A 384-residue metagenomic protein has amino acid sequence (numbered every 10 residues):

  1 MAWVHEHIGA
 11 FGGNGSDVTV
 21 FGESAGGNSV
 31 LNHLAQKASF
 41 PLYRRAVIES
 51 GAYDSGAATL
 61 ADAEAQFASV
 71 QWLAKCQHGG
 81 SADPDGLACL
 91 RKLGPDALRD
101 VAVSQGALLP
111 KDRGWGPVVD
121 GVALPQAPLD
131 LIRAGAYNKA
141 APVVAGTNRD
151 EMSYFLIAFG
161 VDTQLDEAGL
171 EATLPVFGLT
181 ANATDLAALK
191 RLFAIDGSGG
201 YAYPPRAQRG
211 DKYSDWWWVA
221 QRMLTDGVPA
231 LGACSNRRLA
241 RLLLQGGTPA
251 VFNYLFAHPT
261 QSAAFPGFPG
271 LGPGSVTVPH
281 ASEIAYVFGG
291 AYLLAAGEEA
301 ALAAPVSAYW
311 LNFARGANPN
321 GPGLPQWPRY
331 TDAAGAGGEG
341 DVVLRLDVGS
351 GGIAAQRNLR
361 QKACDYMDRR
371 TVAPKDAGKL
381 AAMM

Functional and structural regions predicted by a protein language model:
M1-A88, S104, L109, V118 (+4 more regions): Serine-hydrolase-like catalytic core of hydrolytic proteins
W3, Q66-W72, C89, A188 (+3 more regions): Amphipathic alpha-helical segments that form well-ordered structural scaffolds and often line/cohere around active
S24, G86-A102, L189-K190, S307: Short, well-structured alpha-helical segments that form the helix of a local strand-helix-strand
S81-L93, Y254-H258: Acidic carboxylate-rich catalytic motifs and surrounding loops in phosphoryl-/glycosyl-chemistry enzymes
L90, P95-S104, L109-W115, K362-M384: Catalytic-loop region of hydrolases
A97-A300: Substrate-gating cap/lid region and adjacent catalytic-acid/histidine neighborhood within extracellular/lumenal
L224-T225, L231-M384: Mobile gating loops/cap/lid regions near enzyme active sites that modulate substrate access
